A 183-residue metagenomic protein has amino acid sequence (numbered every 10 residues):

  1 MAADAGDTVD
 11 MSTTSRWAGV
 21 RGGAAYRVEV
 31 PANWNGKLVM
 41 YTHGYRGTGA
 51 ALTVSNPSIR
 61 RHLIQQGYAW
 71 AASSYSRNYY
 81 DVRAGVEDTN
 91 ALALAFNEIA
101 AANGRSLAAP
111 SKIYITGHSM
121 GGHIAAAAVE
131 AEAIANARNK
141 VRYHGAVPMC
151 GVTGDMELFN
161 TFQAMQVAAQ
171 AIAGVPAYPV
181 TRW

Functional and structural regions predicted by a protein language model:
M1-L38: N-terminal cap/lid segment of alpha/beta-hydrolase-fold proteins
N33, L92-S119: Gly/Ser-rich "nucleophile elbow"/oxyanion-hole loop immediately N-terminal to the catalytic nucleophile in hydrolases
G36-R46, Y114: Short beta-strand element of the alpha/beta-hydrolase
T42, R60-Y79: Conserved alpha/beta-hydrolase
R46-G49, W70: Serine-hydrolase catalytic-loop signature spanning alpha/beta hydrolases and amidase-signature enzymes
S74-L94, A100, L107: Catalytic nucleophile-loop/oxyanion-hole region of alpha/beta-hydrolase and closely related hydrolase-like folds
G122-A137: Short glycine-enriched nucleophile-adjacent loop and the immediately C-terminal alpha-helix near the catalytic center
I134-W183: A catalytic-pocket lid/entrance helix-loop region that shapes and gates access to the active site across common
